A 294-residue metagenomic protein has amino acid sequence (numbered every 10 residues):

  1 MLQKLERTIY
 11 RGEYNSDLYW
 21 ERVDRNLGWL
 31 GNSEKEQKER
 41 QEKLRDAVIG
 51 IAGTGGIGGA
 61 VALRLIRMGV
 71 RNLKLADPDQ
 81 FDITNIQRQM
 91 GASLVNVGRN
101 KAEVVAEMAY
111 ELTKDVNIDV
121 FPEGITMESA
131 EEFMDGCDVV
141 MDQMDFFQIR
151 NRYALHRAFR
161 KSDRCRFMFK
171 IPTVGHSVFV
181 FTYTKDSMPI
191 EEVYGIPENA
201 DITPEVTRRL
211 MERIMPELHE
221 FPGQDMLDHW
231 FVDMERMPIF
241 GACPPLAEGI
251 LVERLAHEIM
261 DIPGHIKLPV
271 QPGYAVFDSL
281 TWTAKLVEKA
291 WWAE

Functional and structural regions predicted by a protein language model:
M1-G50, V270: N-terminal charged helix/coil linker that caps or initiates catalytic domains
R11-Y14, L75-T113: Glycine-rich phosphate-binding loop and adjoining beta1-alpha1-beta2 segment of Rossmann-like nucleotide-binding folds
I51-G53, A76: Conserved N-terminal Rossmann-fold NAD(P)-binding element of oxidoreductases
I57-G58: Hydrophobic/small residue at the entry helix of a nucleotide-binding pocket
R67-N72: Conserved S-adenosyl-L-methionine
G98, A102-R152: A structured beta-alpha segment of the ubiquitous adenosine-cofactor-binding alpha/beta core
V139-C243, D278-A290: E1/E1-like adenylate-forming module used to activate ubiquitin-like modifiers and sulfur-carrier proteins
I239-I259: Mid-domain beta-loop-alpha active-site segment that forms a flexible, acidic cofactor/metal-binding surface
